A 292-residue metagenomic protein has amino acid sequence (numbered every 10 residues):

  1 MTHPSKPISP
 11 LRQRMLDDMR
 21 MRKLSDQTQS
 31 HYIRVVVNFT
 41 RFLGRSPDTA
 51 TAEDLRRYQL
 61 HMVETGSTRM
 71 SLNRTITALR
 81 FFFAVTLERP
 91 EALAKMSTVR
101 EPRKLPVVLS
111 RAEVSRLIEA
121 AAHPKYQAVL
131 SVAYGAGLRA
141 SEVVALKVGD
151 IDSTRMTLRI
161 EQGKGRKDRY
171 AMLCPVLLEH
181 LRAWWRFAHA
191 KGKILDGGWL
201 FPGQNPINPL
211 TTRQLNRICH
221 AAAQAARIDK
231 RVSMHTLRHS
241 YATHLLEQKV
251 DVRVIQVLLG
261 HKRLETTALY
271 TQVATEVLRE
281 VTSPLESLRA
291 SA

Functional and structural regions predicted by a protein language model:
M1-A292: Conserved catalytic core of the tyrosine transesterase superfamily
